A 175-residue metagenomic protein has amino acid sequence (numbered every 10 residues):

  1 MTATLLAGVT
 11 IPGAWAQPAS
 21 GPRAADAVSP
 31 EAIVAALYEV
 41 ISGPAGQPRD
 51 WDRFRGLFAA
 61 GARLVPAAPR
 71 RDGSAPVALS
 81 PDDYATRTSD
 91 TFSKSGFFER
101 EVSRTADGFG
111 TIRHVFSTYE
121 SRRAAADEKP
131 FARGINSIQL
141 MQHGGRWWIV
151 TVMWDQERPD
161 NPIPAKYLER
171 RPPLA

Functional and structural regions predicted by a protein language model:
T2-G13: Bacterial N-terminal signal peptides
I11, W15-G56, L168-A175: Short, low-complexity N-terminal intrinsically disordered segments enriched in polar/charged residues
Q17, R133-P162: Short beta-strand edge/turn micro-motifs at domain boundaries
L37, F54, A62, V115 (+1 more regions): Hydrophobic pocket/interface hotspot
L37-A45, F58-A62, P66, T88 (+1 more regions): Sec/Tat-exported extracytoplasmic proteins
R63-L64, R70-D127: Surface-exposed, charged secondary-structure patches
A75-A78, A126-P130, P159-K166: A short, polar/proline- and glycine-enriched secondary-structure boundary/capping micro-motif
E99-E101, P130-S137: Short, surface-exposed coil-to-beta transition loops
